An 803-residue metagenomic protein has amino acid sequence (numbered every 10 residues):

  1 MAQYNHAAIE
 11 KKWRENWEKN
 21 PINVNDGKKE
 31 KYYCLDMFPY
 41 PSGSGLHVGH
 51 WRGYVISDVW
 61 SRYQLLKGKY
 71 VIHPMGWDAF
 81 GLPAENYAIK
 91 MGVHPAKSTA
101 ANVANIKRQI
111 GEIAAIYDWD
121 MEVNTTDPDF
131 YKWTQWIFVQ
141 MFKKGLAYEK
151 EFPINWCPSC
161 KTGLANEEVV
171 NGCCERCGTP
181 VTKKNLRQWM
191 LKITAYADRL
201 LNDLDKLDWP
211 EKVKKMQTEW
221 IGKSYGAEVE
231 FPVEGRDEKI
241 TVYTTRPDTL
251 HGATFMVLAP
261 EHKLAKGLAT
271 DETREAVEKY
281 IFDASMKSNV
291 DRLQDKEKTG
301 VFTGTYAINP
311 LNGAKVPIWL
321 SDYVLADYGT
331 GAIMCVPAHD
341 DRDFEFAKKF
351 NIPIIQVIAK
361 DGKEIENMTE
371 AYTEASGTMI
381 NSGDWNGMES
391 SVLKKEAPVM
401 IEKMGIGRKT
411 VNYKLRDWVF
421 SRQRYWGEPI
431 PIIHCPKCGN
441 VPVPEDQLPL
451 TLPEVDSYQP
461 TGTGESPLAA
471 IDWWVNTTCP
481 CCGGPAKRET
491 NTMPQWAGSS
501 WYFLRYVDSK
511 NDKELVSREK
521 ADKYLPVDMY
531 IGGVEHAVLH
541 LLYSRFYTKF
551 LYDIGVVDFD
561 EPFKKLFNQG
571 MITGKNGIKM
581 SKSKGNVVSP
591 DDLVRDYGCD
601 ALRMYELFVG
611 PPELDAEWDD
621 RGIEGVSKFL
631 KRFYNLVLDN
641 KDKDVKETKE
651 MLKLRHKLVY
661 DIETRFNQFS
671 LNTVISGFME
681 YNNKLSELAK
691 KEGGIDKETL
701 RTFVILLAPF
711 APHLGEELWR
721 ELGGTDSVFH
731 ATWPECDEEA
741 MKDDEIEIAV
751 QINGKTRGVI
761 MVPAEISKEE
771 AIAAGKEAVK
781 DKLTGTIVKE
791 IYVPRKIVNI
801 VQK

Functional and structural regions predicted by a protein language model:
M1-L35, L65-P74, S98-N105, Y280-W319 (+1 more regions): Conserved oxyanion/phosphate-binding beta-strand-loop segments in alpha/beta enzyme cores
M1-N20, V24-K31, A259-H262, D271-R274 (+9 more regions): Basic, alpha-helical terminal appendages of large translation-related enzymes
Q3, K11-K12, N16-N20, K90-I240 (+12 more regions): Residue patterns forming the tRNA-binding/recognition surfaces of aminoacyl-tRNA synthetases and related DALR
D26-V93, T99, E122-I137, C160 (+3 more regions): N-terminal catalytic cores of NTP/NDP-binding nucleotidyl/phosphoryl-transfer enzymes
S57, Y70, H262-D361, E366 (+1 more regions): Catalytic alpha/beta core of large soluble enzyme barrels
D78, K143-C157, K409-C438, Q495 (+4 more regions): Helix-rich, typically C-terminal accessory recognition domains appended to large enzymatic cores
I193-T194, R199-K223, A259-V301, D446-T478 (+1 more regions): Amphipathic alpha-helical
T305-L311, K315-Y328, V357, T477-P612: Alpha-helical recognition segments enriched in aromatics with Gly/Pro capping that present substrate-recognition
